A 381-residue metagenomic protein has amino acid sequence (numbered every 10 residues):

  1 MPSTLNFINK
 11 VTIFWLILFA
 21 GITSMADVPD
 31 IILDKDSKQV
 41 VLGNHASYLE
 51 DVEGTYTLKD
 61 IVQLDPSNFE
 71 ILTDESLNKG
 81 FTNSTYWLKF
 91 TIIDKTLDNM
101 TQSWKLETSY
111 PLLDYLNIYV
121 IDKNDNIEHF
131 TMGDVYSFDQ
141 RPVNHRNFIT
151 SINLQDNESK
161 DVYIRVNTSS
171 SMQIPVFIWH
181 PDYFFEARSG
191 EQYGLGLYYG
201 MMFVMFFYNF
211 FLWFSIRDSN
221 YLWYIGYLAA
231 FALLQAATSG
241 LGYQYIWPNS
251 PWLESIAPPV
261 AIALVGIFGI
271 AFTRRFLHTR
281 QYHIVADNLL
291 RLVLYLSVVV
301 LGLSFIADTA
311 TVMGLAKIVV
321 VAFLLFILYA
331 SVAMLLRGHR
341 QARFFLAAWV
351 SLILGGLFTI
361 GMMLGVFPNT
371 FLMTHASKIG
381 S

Functional and structural regions predicted by a protein language model:
P2-T12: Bacterial N-terminal signal peptides that target proteins for export
A20-T23: N-terminal signal peptide c-region/cleavage motif recognized by signal peptidases
D27-Y193: Soluble non-transmembrane domains of integral membrane proteins
L112-Y119, Y163, Y221-A229, L233-A236: Carboxylate/His-rich catalytic cores and anion/metal-binding grooves
F185-S215, G314-L335: First transmembrane helix
M205-F231, H278-T279: Juxtamembrane interface at the cytosolic side of transmembrane helices
L233-S381: Interfacial "cap-and-anchor" motif at the non-cytosolic start of specific transmembrane alpha-helices
